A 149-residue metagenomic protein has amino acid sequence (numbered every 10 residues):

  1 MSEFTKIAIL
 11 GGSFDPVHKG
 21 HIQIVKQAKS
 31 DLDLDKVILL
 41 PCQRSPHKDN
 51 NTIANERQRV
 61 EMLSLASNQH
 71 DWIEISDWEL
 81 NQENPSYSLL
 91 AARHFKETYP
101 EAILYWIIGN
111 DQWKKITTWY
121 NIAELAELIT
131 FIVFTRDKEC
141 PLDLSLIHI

Functional and structural regions predicted by a protein language model:
M1-S2, T98: Short, flexible hinge/linker loops that cap or flank conserved catalytic cores
F4-D33, I38-Q43: N-terminal catalytic cores of NTP/NDP-binding nucleotidyl/phosphoryl-transfer enzymes
K19, R44-T130: N-terminal Rossmann-like or analogous alpha/beta NTP/dinucleotide-binding catalytic cores that position adenine
I38-P41, F131-T135: Short internal beta-strands
H47, K138-L144: Short, charged/polar "capping" segments at the starts of alpha-helices and the immediately preceding loops
Y87, L144-S145: Generic structural signal for alpha-helix starts
N110, T135-D137: Short secondary-structure boundary segments
I147-I149: Conserved small/polar residues in nucleotide/adenosyl-binding loops
